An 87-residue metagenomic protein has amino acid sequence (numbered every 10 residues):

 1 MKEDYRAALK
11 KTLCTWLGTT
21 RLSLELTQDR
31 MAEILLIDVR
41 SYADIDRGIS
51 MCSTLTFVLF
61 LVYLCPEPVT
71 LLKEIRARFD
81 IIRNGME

Functional and structural regions predicted by a protein language model:
M1-S23: A short, Lys/Arg-rich alpha-helix, primarily the initiator
G18, D29, V58: Residues within the helices of the helix-turn-helix
L22, E33, V62: Alpha-helical residues within the helix-turn-helix
E25-D44: Short alpha-helical DNA-recognition segment
S53-L71: DNA major-groove recognition helix of helix-turn-helix/homeodomain DNA-binding modules
V69-E87: Short, charged recognition helix plus adjacent turn of helix-turn-helix-like nucleic-acid-binding domains
